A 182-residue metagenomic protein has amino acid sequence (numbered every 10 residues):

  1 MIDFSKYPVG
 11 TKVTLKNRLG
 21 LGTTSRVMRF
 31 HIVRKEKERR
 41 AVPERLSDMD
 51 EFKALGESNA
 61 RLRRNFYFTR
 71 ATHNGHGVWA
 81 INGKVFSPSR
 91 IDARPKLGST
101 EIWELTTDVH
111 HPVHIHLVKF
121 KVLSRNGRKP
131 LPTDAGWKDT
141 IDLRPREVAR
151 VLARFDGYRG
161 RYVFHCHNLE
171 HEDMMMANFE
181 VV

Functional and structural regions predicted by a protein language model:
M1-H110, R154-R161, H165-V182: Extended terminal and domain-junction accessory segments
M1-K6, V85-R94, L117-R159: Extracytoplasmic beta-sandwich strand-turn segments characteristic of Greek-key/jelly-roll folds
V109-V113, V118: Short beta-strand/loop motifs in extracellular/secreted proteins, especially within beta-sandwich accessory domains
